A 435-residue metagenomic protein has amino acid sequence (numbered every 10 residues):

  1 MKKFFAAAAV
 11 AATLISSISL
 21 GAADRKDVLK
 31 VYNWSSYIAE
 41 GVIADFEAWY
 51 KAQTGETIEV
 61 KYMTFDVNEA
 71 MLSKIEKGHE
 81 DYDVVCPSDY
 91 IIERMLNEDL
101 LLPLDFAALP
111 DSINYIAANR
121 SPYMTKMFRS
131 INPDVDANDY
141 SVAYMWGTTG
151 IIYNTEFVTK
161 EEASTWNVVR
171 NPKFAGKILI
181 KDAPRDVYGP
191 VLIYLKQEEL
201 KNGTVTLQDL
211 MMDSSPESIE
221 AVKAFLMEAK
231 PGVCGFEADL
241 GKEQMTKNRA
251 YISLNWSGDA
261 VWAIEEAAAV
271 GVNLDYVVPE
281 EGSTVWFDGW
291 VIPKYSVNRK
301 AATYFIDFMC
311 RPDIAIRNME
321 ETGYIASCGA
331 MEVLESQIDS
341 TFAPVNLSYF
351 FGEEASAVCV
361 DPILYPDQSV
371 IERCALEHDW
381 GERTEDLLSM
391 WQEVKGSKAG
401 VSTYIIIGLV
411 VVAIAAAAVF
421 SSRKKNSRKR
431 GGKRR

Functional and structural regions predicted by a protein language model:
K2-V10: Sec-dependent signal peptide recognition, specifically the positively charged N-region followed immediately by
T13-I18: Hydrophobic core
A23-E98, V401-Y404: Early extracytoplasmic/lumenal segment of secretory-pathway proteins
N33, Y37-G41, R94-R249: Extracytoplasmic ligand-binding site segments that recognize negatively charged/polar headgroups
L96-L104, D136-N138, A263-V278, T341-N346: Ligand-binding "clamshell"
P231-Y295, S336: Extracytoplasmic/periplasmic substrate-binding proteins
P293-V370: Mature extracytoplasmic/periplasmic domains
V358-R435: Conserved C-terminal helix/tail region of periplasmic/extracytoplasmic solute-binding proteins
